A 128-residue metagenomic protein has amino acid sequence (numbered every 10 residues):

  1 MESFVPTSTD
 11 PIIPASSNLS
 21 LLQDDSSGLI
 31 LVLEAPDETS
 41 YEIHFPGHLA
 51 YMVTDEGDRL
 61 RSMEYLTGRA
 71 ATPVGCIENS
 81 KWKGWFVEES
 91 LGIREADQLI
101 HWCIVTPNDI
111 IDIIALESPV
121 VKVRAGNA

Functional and structural regions predicted by a protein language model:
M1-A128: Surface-exposed, interaction-prone regions used to assemble/regulate multi-protein complexes
